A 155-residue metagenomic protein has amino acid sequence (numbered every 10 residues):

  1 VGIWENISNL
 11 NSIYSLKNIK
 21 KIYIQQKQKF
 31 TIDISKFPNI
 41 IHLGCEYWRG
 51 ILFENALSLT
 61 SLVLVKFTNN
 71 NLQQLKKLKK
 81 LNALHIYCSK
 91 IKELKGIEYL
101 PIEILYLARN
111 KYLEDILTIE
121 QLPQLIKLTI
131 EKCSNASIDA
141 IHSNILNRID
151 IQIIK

Functional and structural regions predicted by a protein language model:
V1-S12, N18-I32, K36-F53, S58-N71 (+4 more regions): Concave beta-strand-loop units of leucine-rich repeat
